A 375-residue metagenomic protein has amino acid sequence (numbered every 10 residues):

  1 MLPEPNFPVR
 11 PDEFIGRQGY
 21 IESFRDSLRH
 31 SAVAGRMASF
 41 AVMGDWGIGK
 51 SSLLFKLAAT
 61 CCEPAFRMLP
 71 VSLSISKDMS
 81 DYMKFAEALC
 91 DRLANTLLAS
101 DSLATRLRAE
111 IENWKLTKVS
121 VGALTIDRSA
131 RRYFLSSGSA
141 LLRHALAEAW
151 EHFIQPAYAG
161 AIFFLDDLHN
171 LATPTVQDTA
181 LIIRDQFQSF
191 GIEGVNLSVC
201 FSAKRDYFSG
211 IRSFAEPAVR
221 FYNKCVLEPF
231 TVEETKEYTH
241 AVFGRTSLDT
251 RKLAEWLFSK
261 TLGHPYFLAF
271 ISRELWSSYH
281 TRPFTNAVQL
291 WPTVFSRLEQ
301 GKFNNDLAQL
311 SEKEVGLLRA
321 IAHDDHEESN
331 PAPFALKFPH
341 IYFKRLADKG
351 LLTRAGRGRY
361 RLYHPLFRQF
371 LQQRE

Functional and structural regions predicted by a protein language model:
M1-E63: Walker A/P-loop-proximal flanking segment of P-loop NTPase domains
R36-D167, L171-Q177: P-loop NTPase nucleotide-binding core
I154-A157, I162, N170-T175, T179-A215: Sensor-1/coupling segment of RecA-like P-loop NTPase cores
S213-P229: A short helix-turn-beta junction within AAA+ P-loop NTPase domains corresponding to the substrate/partner-engaging
V226-L253, I271: Conserved small helical "lid"/interfacial subdomain of P-loop NTPases
T250, G263, F267-F338: Winged-helix-like regulatory helical subdomains adjacent to P-loop NTPase cores
P333-G350, R354-R357: Short amphipathic alpha-helical interaction segments
L366-E375: Short, amphipathic alpha-helical interaction segments positioned at domain boundaries
